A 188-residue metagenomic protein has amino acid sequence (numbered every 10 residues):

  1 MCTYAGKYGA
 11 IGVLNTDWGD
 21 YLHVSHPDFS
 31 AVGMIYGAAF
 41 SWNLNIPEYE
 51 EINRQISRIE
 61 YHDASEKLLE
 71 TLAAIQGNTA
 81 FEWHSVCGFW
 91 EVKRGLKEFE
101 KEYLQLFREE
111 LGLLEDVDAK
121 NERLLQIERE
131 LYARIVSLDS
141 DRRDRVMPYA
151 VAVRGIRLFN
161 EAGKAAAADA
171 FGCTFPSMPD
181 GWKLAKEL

Functional and structural regions predicted by a protein language model:
M1-L188: Substrate-binding groove of N-acetylhexosamine-processing glycoside hydrolases
